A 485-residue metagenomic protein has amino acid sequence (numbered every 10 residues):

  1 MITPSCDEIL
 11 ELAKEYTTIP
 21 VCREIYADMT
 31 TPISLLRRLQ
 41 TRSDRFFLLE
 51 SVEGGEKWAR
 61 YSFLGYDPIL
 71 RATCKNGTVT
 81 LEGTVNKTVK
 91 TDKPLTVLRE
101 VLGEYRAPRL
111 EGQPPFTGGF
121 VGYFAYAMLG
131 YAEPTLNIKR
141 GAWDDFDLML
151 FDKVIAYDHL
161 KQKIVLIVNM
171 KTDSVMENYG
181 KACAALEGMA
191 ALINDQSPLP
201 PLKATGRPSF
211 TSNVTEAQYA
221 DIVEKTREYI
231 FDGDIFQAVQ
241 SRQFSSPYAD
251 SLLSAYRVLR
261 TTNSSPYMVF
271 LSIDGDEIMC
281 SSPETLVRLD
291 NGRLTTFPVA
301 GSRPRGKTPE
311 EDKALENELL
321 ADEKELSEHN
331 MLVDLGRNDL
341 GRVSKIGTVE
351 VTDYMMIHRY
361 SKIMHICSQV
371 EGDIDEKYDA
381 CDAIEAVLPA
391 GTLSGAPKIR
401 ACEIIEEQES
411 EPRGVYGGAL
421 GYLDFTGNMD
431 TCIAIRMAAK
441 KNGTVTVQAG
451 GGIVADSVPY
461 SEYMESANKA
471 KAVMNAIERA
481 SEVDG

Functional and structural regions predicted by a protein language model:
M1-G485: Extended alpha-helical targeting/anchoring segments, especially N-terminal organellar/secretory targeting helices
